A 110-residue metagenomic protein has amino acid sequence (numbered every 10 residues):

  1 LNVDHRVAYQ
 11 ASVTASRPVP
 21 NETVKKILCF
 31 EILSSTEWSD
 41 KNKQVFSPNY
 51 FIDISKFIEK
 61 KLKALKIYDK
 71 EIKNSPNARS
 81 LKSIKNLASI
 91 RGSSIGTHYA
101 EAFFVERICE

Functional and structural regions predicted by a protein language model:
L1-E110: Metal-dependent de-N-acetylase/amidase catalytic core
